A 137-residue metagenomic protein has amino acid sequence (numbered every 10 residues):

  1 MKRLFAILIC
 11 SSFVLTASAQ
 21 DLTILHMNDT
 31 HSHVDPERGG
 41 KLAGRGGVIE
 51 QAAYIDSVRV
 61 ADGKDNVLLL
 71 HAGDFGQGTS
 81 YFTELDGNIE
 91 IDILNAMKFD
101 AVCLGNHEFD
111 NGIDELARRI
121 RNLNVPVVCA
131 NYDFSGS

Functional and structural regions predicted by a protein language model:
K2-L8: Sec-dependent signal peptide recognition, specifically the positively charged N-region followed immediately by
L8-S18: Hydrophobic h-region of N-terminal signal peptides that target proteins for export in Gram-negative bacteria
A19-S137: Acidic, metal/ion-coordinating pockets
